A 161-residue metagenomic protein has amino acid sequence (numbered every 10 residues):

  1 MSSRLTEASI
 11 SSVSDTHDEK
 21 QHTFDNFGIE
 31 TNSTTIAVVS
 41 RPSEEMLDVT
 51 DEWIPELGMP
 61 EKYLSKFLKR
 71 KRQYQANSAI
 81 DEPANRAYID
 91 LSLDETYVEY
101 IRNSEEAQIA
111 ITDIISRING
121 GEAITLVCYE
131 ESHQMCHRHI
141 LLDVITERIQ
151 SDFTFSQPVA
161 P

Functional and structural regions predicted by a protein language model:
S2-P161: Residues lining hydrophobic/aromatic ligand-binding pockets adjacent to catalytic sites
